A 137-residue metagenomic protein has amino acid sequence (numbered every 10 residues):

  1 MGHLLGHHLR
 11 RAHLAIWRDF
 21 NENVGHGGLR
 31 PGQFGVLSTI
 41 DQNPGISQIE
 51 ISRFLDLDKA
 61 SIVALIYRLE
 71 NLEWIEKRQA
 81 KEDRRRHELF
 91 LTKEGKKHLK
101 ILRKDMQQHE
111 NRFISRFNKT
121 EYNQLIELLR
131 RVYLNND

Functional and structural regions predicted by a protein language model:
M1-G27: N-terminal leader segment of winged-helix/HTH proteins
W17, I49, Y67-E127: Charged, amphipathic alpha-helical coiled-coil/dimerization segments
E22, R68, R131: Alpha-helical DNA-recognition elements
V36-L37: Short alpha-helical "packing" element that flanks the helix-turn-helix/winged-helix DNA-binding module
N43-S47: Short capping segments at the starts of secondary-structure elements
S52: The alpha-helix within a helix-turn-helix
L57-S61: Helix-turn-helix DNA-binding motif, specifically the short coil turn and the N-cap/start of the second
